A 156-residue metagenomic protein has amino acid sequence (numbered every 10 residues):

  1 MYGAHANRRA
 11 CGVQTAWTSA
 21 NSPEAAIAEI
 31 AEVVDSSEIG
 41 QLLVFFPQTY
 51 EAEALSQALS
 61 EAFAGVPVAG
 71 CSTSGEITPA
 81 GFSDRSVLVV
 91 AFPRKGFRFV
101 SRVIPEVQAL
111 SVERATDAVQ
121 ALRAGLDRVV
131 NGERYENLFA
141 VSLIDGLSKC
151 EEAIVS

Functional and structural regions predicted by a protein language model:
Y2-S156: Cofactor- and metal-binding active-site motifs of prokaryotic enzymes that mediate redox/radical or nucleophilic
